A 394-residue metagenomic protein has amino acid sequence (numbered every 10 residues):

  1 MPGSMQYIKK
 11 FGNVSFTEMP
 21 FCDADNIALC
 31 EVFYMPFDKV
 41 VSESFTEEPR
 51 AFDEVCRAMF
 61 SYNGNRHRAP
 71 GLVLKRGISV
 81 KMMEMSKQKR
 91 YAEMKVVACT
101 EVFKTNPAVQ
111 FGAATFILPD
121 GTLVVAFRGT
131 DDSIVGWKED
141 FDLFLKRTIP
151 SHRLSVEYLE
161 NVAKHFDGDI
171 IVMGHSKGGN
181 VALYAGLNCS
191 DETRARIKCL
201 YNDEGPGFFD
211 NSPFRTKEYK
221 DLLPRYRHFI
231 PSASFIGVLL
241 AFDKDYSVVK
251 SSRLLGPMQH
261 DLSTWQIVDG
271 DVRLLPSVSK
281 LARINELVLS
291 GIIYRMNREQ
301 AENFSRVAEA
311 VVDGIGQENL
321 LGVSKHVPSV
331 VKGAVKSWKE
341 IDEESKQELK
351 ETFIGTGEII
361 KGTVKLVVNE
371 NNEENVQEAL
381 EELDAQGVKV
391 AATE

Functional and structural regions predicted by a protein language model:
M1-A113, L118-L123, F127-E157, N161-D169 (+1 more regions): Alpha/beta hydrolase fold serine-hydrolase catalytic domain that processes acyl esters and thioesters
M173-G178, A182: Gly/Ala-rich beta-loop-alpha elbow adjacent to hydrolase catalytic centers
A182-D191: Short glycine-enriched nucleophile-adjacent loop and the immediately C-terminal alpha-helix near the catalytic center
